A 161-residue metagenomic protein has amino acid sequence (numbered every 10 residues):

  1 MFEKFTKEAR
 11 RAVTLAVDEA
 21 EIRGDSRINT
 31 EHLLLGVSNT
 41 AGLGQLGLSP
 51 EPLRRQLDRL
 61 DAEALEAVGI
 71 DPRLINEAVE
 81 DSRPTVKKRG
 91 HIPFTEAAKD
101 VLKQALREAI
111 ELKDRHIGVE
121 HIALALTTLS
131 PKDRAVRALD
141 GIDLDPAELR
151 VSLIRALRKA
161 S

Functional and structural regions predicted by a protein language model:
M1-S161: Histone-fold recognition with a strong bias for associated Lys/Arg-rich disordered tails
